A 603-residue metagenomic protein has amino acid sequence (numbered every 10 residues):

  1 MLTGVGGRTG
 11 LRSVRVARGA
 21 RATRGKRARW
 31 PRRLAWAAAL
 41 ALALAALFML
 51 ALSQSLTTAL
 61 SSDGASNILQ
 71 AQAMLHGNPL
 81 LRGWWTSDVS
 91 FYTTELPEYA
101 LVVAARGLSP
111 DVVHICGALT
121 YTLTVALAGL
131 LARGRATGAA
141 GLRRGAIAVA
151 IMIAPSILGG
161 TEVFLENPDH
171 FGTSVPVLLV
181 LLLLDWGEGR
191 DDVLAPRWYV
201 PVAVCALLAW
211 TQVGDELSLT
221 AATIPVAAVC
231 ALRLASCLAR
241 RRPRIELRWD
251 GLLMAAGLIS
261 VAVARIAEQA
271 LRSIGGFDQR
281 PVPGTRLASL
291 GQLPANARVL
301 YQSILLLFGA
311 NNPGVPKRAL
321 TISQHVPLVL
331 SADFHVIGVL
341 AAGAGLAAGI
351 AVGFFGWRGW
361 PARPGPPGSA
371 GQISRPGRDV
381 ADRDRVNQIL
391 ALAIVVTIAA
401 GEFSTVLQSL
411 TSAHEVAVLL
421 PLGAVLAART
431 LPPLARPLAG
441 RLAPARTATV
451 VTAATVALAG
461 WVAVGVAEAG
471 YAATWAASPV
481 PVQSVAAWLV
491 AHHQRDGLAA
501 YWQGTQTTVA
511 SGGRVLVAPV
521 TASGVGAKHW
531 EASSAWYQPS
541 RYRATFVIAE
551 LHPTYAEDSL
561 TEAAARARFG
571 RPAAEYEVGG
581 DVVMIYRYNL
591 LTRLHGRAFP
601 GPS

Functional and structural regions predicted by a protein language model:
R33-L42, A255-I259, P364-A381, P432-E468: Signature aromatic-anchored transmembrane alpha helix within multi-pass, membrane-resident enzymes that catalyze glycan
L50-Q70, H76-L81, T86-E98, L108 (+2 more regions): Extracytoplasmic catalytic/substrate-binding loops of multi-pass membrane glycan-assembly enzymes
S66-Q72, W85-L108, Q302-L328: Short hydrophobic/aromatic helix or loop-helix immediately within or flanking a transmembrane segment in polytopic
D88, Y92, G138-E188, G214 (+2 more regions): Membrane-interface micro-motifs in multi-pass membrane enzymes
V89, A491-K528: Short periplasmic/luminal acceptor-recognition loop of GT-C membrane glycosyltransferases, typified by
I115-A140, L179, A347-I350: Transmembrane-helix motifs of polytopic, lipid-linked glycan transferases
P168-P176, T220-A221, S331-A347, R385-R441 (+1 more regions): Hydrophobic/aromatic-rich transmembrane helices and adjacent perimembrane loops
W198-E216, A222: Membrane-interface alpha helices of multi-pass inner-membrane proteins
